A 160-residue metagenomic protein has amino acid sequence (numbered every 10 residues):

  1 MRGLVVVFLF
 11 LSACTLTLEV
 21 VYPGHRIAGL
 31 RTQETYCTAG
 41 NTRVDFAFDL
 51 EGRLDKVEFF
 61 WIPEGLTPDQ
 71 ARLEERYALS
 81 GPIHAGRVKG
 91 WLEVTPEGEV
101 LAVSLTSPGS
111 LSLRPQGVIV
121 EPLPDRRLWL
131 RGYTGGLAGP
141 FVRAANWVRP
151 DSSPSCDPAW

Functional and structural regions predicted by a protein language model:
M1-C14: Sec-dependent bacterial lipoprotein signal peptides
C14-W160: Non-catalytic macromolecular-recognition regions in eukaryotic signaling proteins
